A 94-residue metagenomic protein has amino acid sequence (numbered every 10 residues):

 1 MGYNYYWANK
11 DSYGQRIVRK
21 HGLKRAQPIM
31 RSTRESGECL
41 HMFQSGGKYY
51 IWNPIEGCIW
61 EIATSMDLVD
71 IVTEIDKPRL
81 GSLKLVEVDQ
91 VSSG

Functional and structural regions predicted by a protein language model:
M1-H41, E87-G94: A surface-exposed partner-binding patch
Y3, Q15, E38, G47-K48 (+2 more regions): Intrinsically disordered, low-complexity regions
Y5-A8, Q15, S45, I51-P54 (+1 more regions): Intrinsically disordered, low-complexity regions enriched in small/polar residues
M30-G37, F43-K48, W52-C58: Short, flexible beta-strand-to-coil junctions
W52-S92: Compact, glycine/acidic-enriched structural inserts
